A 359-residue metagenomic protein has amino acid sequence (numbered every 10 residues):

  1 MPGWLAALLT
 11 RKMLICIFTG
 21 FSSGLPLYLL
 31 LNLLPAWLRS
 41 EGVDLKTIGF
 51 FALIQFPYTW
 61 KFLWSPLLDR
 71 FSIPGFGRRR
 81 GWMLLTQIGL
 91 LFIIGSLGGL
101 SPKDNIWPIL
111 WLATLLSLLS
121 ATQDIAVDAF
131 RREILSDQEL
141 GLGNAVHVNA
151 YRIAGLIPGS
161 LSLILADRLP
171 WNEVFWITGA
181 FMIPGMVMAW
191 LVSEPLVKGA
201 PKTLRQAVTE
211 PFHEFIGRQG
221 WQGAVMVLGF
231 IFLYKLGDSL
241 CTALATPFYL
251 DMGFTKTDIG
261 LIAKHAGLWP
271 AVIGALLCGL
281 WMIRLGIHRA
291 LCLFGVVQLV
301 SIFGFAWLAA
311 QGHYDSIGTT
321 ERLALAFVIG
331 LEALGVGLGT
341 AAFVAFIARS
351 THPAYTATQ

Functional and structural regions predicted by a protein language model:
M1-L9, E194-V227: Juxtamembrane intracellular "pre-TM" segments in multi-pass secondary transporters
P2-Y58, V225-F230, Y234-F248, M252-T255 (+1 more regions): Helix-loop boundary and gating motifs at the non-cytosolic
L45-K46, G77, D137-H147, K256-T257 (+1 more regions): Loop-to-transmembrane helix entry/capping segments in MFS-fold secondary transporters and related SLC/MFSD carriers
Y58-K61, G141-A166: Glycine-rich segments within core transmembrane alpha-helices of 12-TM secondary carriers
W60-G77, I273-C292: Helix-to-loop junctions at the C-terminal end of transmembrane segments in multipass secondary transporters
M83-K103, V296-G318: C-terminal ends and interior cores of transmembrane alpha-helices in multi-pass membrane transporters/permeases
L85-F92, E173-L191: Symmetry-related core transmembrane helices of the 12-TM Major Facilitator Superfamily/SLC fold
A121-L135, G337-T358: Intracellular juxtamembrane helix-capping segments at the cytosolic ends of symmetry-related transmembrane helices
